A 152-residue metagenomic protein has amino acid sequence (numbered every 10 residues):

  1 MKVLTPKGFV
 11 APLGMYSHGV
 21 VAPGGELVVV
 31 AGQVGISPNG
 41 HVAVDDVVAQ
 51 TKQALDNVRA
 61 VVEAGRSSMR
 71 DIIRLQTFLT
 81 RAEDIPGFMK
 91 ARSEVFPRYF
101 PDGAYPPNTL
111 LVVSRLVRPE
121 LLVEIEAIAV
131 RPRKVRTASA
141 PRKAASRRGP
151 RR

Functional and structural regions predicted by a protein language model:
M1-R152: Short, polar/acidic, helix-capping and beta-turn segments at strand->helix junctions that line the mouths
